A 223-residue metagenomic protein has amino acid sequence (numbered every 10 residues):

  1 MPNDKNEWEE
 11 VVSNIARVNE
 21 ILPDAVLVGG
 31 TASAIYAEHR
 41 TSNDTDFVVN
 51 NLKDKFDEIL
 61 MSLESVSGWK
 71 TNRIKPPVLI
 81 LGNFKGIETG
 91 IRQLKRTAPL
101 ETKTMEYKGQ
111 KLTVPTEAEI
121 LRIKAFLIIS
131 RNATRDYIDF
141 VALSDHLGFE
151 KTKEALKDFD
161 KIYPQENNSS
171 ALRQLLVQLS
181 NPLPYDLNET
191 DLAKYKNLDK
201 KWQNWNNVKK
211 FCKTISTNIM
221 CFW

Functional and structural regions predicted by a protein language model:
M1-W223: Compositionally biased terminal segments of proteins
